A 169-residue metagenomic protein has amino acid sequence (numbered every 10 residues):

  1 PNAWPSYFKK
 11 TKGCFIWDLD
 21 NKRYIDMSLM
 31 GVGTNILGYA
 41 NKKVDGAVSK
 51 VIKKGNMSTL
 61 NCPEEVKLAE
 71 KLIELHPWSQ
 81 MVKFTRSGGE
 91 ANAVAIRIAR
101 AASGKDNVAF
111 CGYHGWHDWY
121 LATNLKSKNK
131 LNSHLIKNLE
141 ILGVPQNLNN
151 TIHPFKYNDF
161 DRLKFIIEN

Functional and structural regions predicted by a protein language model:
P1-S6, G46, K50: Conserved PLP-binding active-site segment in aminotransferase class I/II-type PLP enzymes
P1-W4, Y39-K42, Q146: Short acidic/glycine-rich loops and adjacent helix/strand connectors that line catalytic pockets where negatively
P5-M27: Active-site and channel-lining beta-strand-loop segments that bind or position nucleotide-derived/phosphorylated
F8, I36-L37, Y120, V144: Short clusters of hydrophobic/aromatic residues that line enzyme substrate/ligand-binding pockets
K10, F15, T34-L37, T151-P154: Short, well-ordered beta-strand elements within core beta-sheets of diverse protein domains
W17, L37-Y39, A122-N124: Short beta-strand-to-turn element immediately C-terminal to the catalytic PLP-Schiff-base lysine in fold type I
R23-K105: Glycine-rich loop-to-alpha-helix module at the N-terminal edge of alpha/beta enzyme cores
E70-N169: PLP-dependent aspartate aminotransferase-fold enzymes
